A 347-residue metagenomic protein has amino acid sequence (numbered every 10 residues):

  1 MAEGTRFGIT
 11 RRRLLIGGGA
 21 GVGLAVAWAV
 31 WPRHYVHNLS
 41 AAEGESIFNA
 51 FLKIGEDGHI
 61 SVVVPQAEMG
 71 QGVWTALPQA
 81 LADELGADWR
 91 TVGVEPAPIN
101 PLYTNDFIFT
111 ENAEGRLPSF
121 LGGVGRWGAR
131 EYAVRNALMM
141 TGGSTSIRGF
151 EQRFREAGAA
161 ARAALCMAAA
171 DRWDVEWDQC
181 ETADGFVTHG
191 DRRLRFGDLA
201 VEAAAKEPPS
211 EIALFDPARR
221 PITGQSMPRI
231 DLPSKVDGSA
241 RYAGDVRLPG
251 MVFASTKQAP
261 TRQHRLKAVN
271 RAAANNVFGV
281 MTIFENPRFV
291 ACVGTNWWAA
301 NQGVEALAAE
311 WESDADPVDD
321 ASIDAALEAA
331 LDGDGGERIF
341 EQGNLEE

Functional and structural regions predicted by a protein language model:
A2-E347: Structural alpha/beta core scaffold segments of enzyme domains
